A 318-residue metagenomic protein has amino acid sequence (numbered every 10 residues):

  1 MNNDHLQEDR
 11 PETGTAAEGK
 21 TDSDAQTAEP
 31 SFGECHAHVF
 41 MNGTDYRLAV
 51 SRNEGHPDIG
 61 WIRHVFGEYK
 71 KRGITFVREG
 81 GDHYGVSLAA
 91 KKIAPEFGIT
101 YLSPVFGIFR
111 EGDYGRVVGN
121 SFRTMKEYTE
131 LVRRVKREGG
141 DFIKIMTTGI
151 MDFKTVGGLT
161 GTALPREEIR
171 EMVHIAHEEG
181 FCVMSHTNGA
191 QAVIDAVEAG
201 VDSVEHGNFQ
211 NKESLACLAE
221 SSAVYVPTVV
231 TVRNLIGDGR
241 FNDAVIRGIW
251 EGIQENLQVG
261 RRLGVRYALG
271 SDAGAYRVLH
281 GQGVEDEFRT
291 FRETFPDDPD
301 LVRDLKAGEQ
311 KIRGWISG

Functional and structural regions predicted by a protein language model:
M1-P30, L48: Histidine-rich, glycine-flanked metal-binding segment
T27-I93, Y114: Metal-associated gating/positioning segment near the N- to mid-region
S31-N42, A176, V183-N188, V204: Histidine-centered catalytic micro-motifs
G43-R47, V193-A199, T231-D243, S271-T294: Histidine/acidic-residue-rich catalytic or RNA/ligand-binding cores of hydrolases and nuclease-related proteins
I59-L88, G98-I108, G140-F153, C182 (+1 more regions): Divalent metal-dependent hydrolysis catalytic cores, especially in the metallo-beta-lactamase
A94-G107, G161-M184, P227: Alpha-helix-loop-beta-strand connector modules within alpha/beta enzyme cores
G112-E167: Active-site gating/metal-coordination segments in enzymes
E178, E251-G318: His/Asp/Glu-enriched, well-ordered alpha-helical/loop segment that forms or immediately abuts the divalent-metal
